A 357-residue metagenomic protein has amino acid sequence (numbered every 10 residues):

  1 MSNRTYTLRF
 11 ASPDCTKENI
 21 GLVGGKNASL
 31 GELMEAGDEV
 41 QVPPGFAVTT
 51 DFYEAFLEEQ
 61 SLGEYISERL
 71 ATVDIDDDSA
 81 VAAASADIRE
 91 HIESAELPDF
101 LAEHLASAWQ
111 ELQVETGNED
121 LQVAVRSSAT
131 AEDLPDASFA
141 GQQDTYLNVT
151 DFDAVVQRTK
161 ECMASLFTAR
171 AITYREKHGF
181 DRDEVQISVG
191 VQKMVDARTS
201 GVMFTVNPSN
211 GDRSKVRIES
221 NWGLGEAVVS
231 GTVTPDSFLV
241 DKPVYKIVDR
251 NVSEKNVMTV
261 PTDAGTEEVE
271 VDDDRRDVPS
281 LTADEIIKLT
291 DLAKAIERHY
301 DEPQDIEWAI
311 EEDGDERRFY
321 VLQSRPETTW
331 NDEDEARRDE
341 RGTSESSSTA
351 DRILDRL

Functional and structural regions predicted by a protein language model:
M1-S188, T199, D277, L281-D284 (+7 more regions): N-terminal beta-alpha lobe that positions the nucleotide/phosphoryl donor in ATP/NTP-coupled carboxylate activation
M194-D196: Conserved, single-site charged/polar hotspot
S200, V206-N207: Segments forming glycine/polar-rich beta-alpha architectures that bind adenosine-containing cofactors
P208, E219-A227, R325-N331: Glycine-rich phosphate/pyrophosphate-binding beta-alpha loops
K215-D305, I310-E311, R341-L357: Conserved catalytic alpha/beta cores of large enzymes that bind or transform nucleotide phosphates and polynucleotides
